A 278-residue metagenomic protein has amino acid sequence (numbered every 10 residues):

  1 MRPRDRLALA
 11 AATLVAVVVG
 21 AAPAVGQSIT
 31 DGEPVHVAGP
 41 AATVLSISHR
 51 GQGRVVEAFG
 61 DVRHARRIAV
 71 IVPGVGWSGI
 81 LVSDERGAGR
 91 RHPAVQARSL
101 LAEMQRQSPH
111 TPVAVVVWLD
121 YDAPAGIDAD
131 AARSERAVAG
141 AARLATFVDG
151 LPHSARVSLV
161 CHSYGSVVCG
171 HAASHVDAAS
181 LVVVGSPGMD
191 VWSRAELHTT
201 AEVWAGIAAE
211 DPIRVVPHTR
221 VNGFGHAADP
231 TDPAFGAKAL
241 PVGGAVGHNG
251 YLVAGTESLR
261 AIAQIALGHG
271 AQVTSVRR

Functional and structural regions predicted by a protein language model:
M1-H92, V113, A263-R278: Flexible, membrane-associating and regulatory peripheral segments of lipid-active enzymes
H36, S48-G51, A94-A97, C161-H162 (+1 more regions): A short linear-motif detector with a strong N-terminal bias
S46-S48, S166, G188: Serine-hydrolase-like catalytic core of hydrolytic proteins
V62, G74-T146, G150-A155, H175-R278: Lipolytic serine-hydrolase domain surface
R67-A69, R156-S158, S180: Structural motif
A69-I71, V117, V160: Soluble periplasmic/extracytoplasmic beta-strand elements of cell-envelope proteins
V160-C169: Gly/Ala-rich beta-loop-alpha elbow adjacent to hydrolase catalytic centers
